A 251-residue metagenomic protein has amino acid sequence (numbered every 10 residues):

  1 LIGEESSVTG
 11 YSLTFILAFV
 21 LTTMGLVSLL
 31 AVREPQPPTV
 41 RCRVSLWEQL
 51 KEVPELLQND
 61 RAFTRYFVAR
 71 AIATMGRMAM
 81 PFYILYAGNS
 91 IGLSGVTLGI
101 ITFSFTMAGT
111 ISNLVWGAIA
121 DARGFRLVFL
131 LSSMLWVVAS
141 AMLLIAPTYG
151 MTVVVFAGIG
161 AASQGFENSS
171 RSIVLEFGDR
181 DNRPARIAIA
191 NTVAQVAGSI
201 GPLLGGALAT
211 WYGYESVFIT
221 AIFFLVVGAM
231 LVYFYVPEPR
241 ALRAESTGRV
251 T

Functional and structural regions predicted by a protein language model:
L1-L13, I200-S216: Transmembrane alpha-helix termini and helix-breaking/packing motifs in multi-pass membrane transporters
F19, L127-M142, I222: Structural signature of the two symmetry-related core transmembrane helices
V27-V44, Y233-E245: Helix-loop junctions on the cytosolic side of multi-pass membrane transporters, especially the intracellular loop
E34-V68, R249-T251: Juxtamembrane intracellular "pre-TM" segments in multi-pass secondary transporters
P81-L98: Short amphipathic helix-loop junctions that connect adjacent transmembrane helices in Major Facilitator Superfamily/SLC
I111-G124, A209: Helix-to-loop junctions at the C-terminal end of transmembrane segments in multipass secondary transporters
L144-V155: Helix-loop junctions at membrane interfaces in 12-TM secondary transporters
G165-D179: Intracellular juxtamembrane helix-capping segments at the cytosolic ends of symmetry-related transmembrane helices
